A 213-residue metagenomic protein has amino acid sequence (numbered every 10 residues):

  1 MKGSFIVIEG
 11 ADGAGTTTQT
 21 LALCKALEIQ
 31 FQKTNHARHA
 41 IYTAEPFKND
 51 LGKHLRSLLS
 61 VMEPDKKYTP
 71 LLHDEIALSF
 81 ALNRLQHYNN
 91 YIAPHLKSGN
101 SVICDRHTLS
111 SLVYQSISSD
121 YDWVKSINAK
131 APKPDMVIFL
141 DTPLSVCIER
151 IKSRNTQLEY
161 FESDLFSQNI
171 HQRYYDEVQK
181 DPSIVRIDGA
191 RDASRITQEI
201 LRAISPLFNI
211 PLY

Functional and structural regions predicted by a protein language model:
I8: Hydrophobic anchor at the beta1->P-loop junction of P-loop NTPases
A11: P-loop (Walker A) phosphate-binding loop of NTP-binding proteins
T16: Conserved lysine of the Walker
Q19: Hydrophobic positions on the alpha1 helix immediately C-terminal to the Walker A/P-loop
A22-E28, S145-Y213: NTP-dependent small-molecule kinase module
K25-H39: Post-Walker A helix-loop "phosphate-sensing" segment adjacent to the P-loop in P-loop NTPases
H36-K125: ATP-dependent small-molecule kinase phosphotransfer cores that center on conserved nucleotide phosphate-binding segments
R106, S110-Q172: A glycine- and Lys/Arg-enriched "phosphate-lid" helix/loop adjacent to the NTP-binding pocket of small-molecule kinases
